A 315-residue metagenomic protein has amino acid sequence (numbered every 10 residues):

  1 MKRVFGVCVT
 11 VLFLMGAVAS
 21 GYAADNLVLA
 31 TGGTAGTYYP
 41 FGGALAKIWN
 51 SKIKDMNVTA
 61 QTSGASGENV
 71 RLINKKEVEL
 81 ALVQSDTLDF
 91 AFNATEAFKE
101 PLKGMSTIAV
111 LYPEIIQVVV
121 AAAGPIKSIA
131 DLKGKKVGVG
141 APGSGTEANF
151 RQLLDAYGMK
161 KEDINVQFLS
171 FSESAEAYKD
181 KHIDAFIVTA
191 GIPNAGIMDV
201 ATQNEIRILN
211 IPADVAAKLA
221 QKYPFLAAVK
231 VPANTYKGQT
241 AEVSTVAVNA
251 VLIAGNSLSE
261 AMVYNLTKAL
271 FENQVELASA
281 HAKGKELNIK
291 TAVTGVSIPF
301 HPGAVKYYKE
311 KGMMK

Functional and structural regions predicted by a protein language model:
M1-C8: Bacterial N-terminal signal peptides that target proteins for export
C8-A17: Bacterial N-terminal signal peptides
V18-A23: Sec/Tat signal peptide C-region and signal peptidase I cleavage site
A24-G134, G138-P142, I208: Short, glycine-/small- and polar/acidic-enriched structural segments that line small-molecule recognition paths
N26, N50-S63, D155-L169, H182-A185 (+2 more regions): A local structural motif
S85-T87, A94-A97, G124, K160-I253 (+1 more regions): Pocket-lining segment of extracytoplasmic ligand-binding domains
K99-G104, I116-G143, E147-N165, L169-S172 (+1 more regions): Hinge/capping helix and adjacent helix->loop/strand transition within the periplasmic-binding protein
V243-K315: Segments of small-molecule ligand-sensing domains
